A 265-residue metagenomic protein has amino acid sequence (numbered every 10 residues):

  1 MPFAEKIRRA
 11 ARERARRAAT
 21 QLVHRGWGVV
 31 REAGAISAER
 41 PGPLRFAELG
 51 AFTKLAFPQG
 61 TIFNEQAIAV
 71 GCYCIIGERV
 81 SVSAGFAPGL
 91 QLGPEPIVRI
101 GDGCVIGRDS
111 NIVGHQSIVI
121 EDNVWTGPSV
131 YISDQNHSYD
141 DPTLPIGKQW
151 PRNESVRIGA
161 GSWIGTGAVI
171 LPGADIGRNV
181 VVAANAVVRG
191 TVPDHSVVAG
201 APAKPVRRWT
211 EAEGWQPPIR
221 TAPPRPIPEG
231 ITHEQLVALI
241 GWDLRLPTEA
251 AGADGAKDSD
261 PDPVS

Functional and structural regions predicted by a protein language model:
M1-S133, A160-G161, R178, D194 (+1 more regions): Domain-scale signature associated with acetyltransferase and cell-envelope carbohydrate enzymes
Q66, P96, Q116, R152-S155 (+2 more regions): Glycine/small-residue-rich pyrophosphate-binding loop that anchors the diphosphate of NDP-sugar donors
V113-V119, G167-V181, A186-G190: Beta-rich strand-turn-strand
E121-T143, K148-Q149, N153: Histidine/lysine/aspartate-rich catalytic loop segments that bind and position anionic ligands
V130, H137, A186-V187, P193: Flexible glycine-rich beta->alpha loop in the catalytic core of nucleotide-sugar glycosyltransferases
I146-R157, G161, G167: Surface-exposed acidic, glycine/proline-enriched linker/cap segments that occur as 15-30-residue helix-coil
V187-R189, V197, P205: Conserved hydrophobic/aromatic beta-strand scaffold that supports enzyme active sites
